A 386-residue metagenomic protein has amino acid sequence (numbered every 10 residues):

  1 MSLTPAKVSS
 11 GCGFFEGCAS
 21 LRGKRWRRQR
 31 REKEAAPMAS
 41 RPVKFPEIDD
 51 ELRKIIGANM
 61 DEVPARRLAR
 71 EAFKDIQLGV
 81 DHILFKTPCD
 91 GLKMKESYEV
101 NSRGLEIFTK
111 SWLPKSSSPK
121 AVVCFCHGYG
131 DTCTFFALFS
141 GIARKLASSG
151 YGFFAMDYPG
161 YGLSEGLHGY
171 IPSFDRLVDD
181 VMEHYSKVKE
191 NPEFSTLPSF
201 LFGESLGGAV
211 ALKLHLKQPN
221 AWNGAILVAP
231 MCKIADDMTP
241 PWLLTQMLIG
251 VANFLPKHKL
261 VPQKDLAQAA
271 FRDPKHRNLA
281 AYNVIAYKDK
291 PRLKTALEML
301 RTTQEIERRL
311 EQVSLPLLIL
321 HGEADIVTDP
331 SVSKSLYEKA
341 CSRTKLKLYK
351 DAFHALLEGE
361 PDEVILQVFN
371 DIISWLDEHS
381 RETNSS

Functional and structural regions predicted by a protein language model:
L68-S117, E358: N-terminal cap/lid segment of alpha/beta-hydrolase-fold proteins
F108-E165: Short, surface-exposed "cap/lid" segments of acyl-processing enzymes
C133-F135, I142, Y161-T196, E363-Q367: Catalytic nucleophile-loop/oxyanion-hole region of alpha/beta-hydrolase and closely related hydrolase-like folds
E204-T295: Alpha/beta-hydrolase-fold enzymes
V313, I319-H321, D325: Short beta-strand/loop motif that positions the catalytic acidic residue of the alpha/beta-hydrolase fold
L315, D329-E338: Short alpha-helix in the alpha/beta-hydrolase fold that links the catalytic acid
E338-A355: Catalytic histidine neighborhood in serine/cysteine hydrolases with alpha/beta-hydrolase-type architecture
K350-S386: Catalytic active-site module of serine/aspartate enzymes centered on a nucleophile-bearing elbow/loop
